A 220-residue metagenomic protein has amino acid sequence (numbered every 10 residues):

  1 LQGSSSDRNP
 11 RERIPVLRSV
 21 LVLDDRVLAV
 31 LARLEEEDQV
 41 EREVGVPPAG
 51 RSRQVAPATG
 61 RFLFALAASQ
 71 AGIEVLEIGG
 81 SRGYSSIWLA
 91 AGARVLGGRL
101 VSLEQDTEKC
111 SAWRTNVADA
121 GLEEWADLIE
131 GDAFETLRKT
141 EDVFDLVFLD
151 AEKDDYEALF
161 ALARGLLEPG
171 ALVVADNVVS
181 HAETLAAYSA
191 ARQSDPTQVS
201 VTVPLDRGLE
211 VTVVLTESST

Functional and structural regions predicted by a protein language model:
L1-L146, K153-V174, V178-T220: A short alpha-helical cap/connector motif
